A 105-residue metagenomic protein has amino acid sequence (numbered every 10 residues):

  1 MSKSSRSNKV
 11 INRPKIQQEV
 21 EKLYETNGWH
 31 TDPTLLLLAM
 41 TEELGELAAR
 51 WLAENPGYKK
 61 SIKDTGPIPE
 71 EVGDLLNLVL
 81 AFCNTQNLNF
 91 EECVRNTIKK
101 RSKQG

Functional and structural regions predicted by a protein language model:
M1-V72, L76-G105: Flexible "arm" and connector segments at domain edges
